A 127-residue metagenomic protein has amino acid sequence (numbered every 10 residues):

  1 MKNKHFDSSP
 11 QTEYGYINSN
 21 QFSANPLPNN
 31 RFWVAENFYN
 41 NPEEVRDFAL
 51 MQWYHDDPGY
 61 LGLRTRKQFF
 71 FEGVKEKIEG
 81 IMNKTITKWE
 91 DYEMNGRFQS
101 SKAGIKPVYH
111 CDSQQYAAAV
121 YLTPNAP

Functional and structural regions predicted by a protein language model:
M1-P127: Fe(II)/2-oxoglutarate oxygenase catalytic core
